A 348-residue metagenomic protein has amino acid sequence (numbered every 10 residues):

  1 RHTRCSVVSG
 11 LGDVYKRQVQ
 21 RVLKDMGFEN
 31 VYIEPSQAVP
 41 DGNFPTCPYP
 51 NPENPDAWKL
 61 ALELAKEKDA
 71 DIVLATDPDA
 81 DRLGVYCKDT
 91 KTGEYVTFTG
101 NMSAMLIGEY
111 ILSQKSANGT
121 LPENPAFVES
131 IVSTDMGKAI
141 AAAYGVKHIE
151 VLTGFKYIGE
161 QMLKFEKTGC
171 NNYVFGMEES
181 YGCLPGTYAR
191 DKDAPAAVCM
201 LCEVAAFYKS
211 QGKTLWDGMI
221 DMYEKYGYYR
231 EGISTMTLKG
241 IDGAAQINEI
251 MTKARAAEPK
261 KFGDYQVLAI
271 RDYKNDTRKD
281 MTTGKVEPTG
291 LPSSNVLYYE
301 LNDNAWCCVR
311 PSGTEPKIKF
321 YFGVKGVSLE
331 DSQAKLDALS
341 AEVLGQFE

Functional and structural regions predicted by a protein language model:
H2-L11, Y15: Single conserved hydrophobic/aromatic residue that forms the stacking wall/gate of nucleotide- or nucleobase-binding
G12-R17, A80-R82, V132-D135, I241 (+1 more regions): Gly/Ser/Thr-rich loops at beta-strand to alpha-helix junctions that form or flank small-molecule/cofactor-binding
V19, D81-N101, G137: Short Gly/Thr/Asp-enriched flexible loops that form oxyanion-binding sites at enzyme active sites
R21-I33, K138-Y144: Short helix-loop-beta junction
G27-G84: N-terminal small/polar loop signature for handling phosphorylated ligands or for N-terminal nucleophile
E29-N30, G93-L112, A196-M200: Gly/Ser/Thr-rich active-site loops/lids in small-molecule metabolic enzymes that frequently grip phosphoryl groups
A57-L60, I107, Y157: Well-ordered alpha-helical segments embedded in enzymatic catalytic cores
K66, A70-I72, E94-V96, Q114-R310 (+3 more regions): Phosphate-binding and adjacent anionic-ligand microenvironments
